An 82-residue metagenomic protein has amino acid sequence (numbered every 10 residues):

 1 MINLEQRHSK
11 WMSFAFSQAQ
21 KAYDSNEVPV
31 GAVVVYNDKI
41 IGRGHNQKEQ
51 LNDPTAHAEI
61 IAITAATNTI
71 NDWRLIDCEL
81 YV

Functional and structural regions predicted by a protein language model:
N3-S25: Short, basic/aromatic recognition patches
E5, S13, Y36, G42-V82: Zn2+-dependent cytidine deaminase-like catalytic core
N26-V30, I76: Short, basic and Ser/Thr-rich N-terminal targeting/leader segments
V30-D38: Short beta-strand scaffold segments in enzyme catalytic cores
